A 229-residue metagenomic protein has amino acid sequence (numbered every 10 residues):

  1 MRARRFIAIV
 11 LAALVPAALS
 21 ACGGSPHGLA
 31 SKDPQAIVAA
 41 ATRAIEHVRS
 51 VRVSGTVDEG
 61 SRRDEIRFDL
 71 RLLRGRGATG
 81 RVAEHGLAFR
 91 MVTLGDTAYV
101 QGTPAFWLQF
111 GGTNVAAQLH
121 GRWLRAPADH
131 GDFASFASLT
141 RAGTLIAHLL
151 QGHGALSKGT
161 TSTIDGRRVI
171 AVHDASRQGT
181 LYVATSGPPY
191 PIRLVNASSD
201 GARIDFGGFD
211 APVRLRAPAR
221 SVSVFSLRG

Functional and structural regions predicted by a protein language model:
R2-R5, I9-R74, S162, A211-V213 (+1 more regions): N-terminal leader/targeting segments and the immediate start of mature chains
V38-F106, T180, N196: N-terminal mature ectodomain segment of secretory-pathway/periplasmic proteins
R63, V82-H85, H153-A155, D165-R167 (+1 more regions): Short solvent-exposed loop/turn micro-motifs enriched in small/polar/acidic residues
F68-A78, A134-K158, I164: Short, basic/low-complexity N-terminal boundary segments at the transition from targeting/disordered tails
F89-T93, F110-T113, A202-D205, S226-G229: A short, polar/proline- and glycine-enriched secondary-structure boundary/capping micro-motif
Q101-L145: Acidic/charged, solvent-exposed loop-and-adjacent secondary-structure segments enriched in E/D, K/R, S/T, and G/P
N114-F133, F209-G229: A short, charged
T160-V222: Gly/Pro-enriched, hydrophobic low-complexity segments that function as extracytoplasmic propeptides/linkers
